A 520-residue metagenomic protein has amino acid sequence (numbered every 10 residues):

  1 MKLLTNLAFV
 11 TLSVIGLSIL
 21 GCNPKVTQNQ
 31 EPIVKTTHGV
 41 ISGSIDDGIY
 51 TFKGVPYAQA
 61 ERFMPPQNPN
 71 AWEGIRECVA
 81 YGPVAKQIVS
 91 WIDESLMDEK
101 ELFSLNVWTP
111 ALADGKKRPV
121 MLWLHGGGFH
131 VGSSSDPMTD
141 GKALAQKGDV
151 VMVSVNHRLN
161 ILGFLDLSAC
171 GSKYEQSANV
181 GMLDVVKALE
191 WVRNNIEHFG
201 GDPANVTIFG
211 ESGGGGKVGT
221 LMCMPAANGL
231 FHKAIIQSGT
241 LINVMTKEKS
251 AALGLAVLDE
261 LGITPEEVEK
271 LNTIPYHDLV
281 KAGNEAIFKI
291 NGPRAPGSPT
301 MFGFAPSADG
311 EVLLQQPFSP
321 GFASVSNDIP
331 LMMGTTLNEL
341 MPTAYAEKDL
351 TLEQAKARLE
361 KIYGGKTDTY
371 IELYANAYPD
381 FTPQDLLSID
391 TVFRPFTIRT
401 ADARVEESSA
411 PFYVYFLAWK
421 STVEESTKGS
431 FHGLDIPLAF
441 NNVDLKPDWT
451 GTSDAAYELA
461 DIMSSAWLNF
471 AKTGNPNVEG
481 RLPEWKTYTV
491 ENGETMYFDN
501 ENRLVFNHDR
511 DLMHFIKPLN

Functional and structural regions predicted by a protein language model:
S18-G21: C-terminal motif of bacterial Sec signal peptides marking the signal peptidase cleavage site
N23-N179, P203, T300, L340 (+4 more regions): Non-catalytic accessory segments of hydrolases
V55, P395-N520: Mobile gating loops/cap/lid regions near enzyme active sites that modulate substrate access
W91, N194, N228, Q237-A355 (+2 more regions): Substrate-access "cap/lid" subdomains that shape and gate the entrance to catalytic or ligand-binding pockets
L102, E175-E197, L255-A256: Alpha/beta-hydrolase active-site loop
G126, V180-D184, S212-G215: Active-site loop->helix "elbow" adjoining a glycine-rich segment at hydrolase catalytic centers
F199-E211: Alpha/beta-hydrolase fold nucleophile elbow
G215-A227: Short glycine-enriched nucleophile-adjacent loop and the immediately C-terminal alpha-helix near the catalytic center
